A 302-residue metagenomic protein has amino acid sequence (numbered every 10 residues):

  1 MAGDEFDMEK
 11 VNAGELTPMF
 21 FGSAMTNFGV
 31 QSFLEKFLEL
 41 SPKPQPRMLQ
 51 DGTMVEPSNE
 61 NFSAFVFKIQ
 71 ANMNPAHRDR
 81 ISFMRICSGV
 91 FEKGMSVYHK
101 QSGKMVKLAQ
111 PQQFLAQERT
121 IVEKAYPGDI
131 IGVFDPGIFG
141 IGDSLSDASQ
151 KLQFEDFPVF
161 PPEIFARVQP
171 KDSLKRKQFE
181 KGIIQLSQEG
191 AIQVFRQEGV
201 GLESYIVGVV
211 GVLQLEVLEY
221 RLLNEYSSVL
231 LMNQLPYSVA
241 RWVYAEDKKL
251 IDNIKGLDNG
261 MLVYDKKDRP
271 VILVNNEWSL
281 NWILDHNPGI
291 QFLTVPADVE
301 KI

Functional and structural regions predicted by a protein language model:
M1-I302: Structural and coupling elements of P-loop NTPases
